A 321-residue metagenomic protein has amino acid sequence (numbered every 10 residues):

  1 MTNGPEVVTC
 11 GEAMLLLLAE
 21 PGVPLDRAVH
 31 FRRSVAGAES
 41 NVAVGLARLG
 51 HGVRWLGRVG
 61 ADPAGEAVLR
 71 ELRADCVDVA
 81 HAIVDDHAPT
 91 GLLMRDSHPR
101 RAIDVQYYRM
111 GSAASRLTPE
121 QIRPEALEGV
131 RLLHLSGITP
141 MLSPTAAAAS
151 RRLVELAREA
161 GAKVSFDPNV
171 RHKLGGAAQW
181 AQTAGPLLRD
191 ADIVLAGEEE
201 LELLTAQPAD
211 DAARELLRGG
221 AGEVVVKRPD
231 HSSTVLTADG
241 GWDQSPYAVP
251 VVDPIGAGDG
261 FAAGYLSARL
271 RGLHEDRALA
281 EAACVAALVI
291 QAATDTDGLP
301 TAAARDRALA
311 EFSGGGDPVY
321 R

Functional and structural regions predicted by a protein language model:
M1-D78, R101, G316-R321: Glycine-rich phosphate/adenosyl-contacting loop at the front of the ribokinase-like
M1-V8, E155-E159, A209-R321: Conserved phosphate-binding/catalytic region of the ribokinase-like
E20-H30, L135, G240-P250: Glycine/charged-rich beta-loop-alpha catalytic/anionic-binding loops adjacent to active sites
V44, L92-D96, S232-V235: Short beta-strand scaffold segments in enzyme catalytic cores
L46, G197, G258: Short, conserved phosphate/pyrophosphate- and ester-handling motifs at nucleotide-, phospho-/glycolipid
G52-G137, R307-R321: Conserved N-terminal subdomain of the carbohydrate kinase-like
E125-A126, P186-L187, L217: Structural alpha-helical scaffold elements that stabilize or flank donor/cofactor-binding regions in carbohydrate
L132, I138-R214, H231-S233: Conserved beta-alpha-beta core of the PfkB/ribokinase-like small-molecule kinase fold
